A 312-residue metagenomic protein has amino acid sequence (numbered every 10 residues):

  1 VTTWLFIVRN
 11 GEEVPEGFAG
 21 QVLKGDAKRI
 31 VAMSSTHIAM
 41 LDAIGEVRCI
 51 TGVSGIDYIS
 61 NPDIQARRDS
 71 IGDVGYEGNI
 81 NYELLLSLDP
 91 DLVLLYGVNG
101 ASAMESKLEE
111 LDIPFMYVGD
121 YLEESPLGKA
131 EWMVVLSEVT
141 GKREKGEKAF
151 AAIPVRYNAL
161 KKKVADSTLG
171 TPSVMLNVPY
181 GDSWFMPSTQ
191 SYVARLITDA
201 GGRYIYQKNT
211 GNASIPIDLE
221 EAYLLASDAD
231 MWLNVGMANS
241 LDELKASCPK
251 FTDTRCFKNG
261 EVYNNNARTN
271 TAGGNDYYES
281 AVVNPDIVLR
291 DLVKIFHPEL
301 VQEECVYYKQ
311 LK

Functional and structural regions predicted by a protein language model:
W4-L86, L92-N99: A short, structured surface patch at a secondary-structure boundary
L23-K24, R29, D91-L92, A101-S183 (+2 more regions): Extracytoplasmic substrate-binding proteins
R29-A32, C49-V53, L92-Y96, F115-V118 (+6 more regions): Structural recognition of the beta-strand scaffold that forms the well-ordered cores of secreted hydrolase catalytic
I59-R68, L84, S125-K129, N266 (+1 more regions): Short, charged, surface-exposed secondary-structure boundary motifs
D63-D73, A200-A213, C256: A local structural motif
R67-I71, E105-M116, D242-D253, F257-N259: Ligand-binding "clamshell"
L160-C248: Flexible, glycine-rich surface segments
Y206, N212-E303, Y307-K312: C-terminal soluble interaction/assembly domains
